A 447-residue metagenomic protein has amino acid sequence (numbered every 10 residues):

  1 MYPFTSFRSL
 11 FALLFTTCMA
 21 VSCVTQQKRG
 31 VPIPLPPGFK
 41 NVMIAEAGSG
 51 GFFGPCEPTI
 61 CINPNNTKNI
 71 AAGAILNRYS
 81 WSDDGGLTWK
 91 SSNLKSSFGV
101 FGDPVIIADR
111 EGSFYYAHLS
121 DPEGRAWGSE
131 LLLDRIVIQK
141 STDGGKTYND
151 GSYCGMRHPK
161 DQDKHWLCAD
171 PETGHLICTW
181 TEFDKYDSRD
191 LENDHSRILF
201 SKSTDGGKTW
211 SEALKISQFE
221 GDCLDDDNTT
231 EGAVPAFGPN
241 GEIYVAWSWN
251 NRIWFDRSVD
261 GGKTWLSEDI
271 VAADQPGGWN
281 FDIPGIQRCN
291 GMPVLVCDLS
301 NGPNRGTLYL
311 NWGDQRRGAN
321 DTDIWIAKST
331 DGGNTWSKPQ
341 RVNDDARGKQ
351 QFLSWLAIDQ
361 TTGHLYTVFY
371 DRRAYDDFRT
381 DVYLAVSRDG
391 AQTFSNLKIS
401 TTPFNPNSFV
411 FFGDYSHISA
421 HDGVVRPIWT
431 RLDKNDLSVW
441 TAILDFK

Functional and structural regions predicted by a protein language model:
Y2-F11: Bacterial N-terminal signal peptides that target proteins for export
S9, T25-Q26: Intrinsically disordered, low-complexity regions enriched in polar/acidic and amide residues
F11-S22: Bacterial N-terminal signal peptides
Q26-K447: Extracellular, repeat-based ectodomains that mediate carbohydrate processing or recognition
